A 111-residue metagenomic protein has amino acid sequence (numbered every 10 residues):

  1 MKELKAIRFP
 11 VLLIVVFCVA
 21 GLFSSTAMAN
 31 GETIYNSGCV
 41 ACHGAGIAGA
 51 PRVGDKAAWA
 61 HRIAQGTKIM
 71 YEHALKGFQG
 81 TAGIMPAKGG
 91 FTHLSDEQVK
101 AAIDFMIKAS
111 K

Functional and structural regions predicted by a protein language model:
K2-I14: Bacterial N-terminal signal peptides that target proteins for export
S24-T26: N-terminal signal peptide c-region/cleavage motif recognized by signal peptidases
A29, A64, H93-E97: Soluble non-cytosolic domains of exported or imported proteins
A29-G38, A48: Local sequence-structure signature of Cys/Sec-based thiol-disulfide redox active-site neighborhoods
I34, A58, I69, Q98-A101: Extracytoplasmic/secreted proteins, especially bacterial periplasmic and envelope-associated proteins
C39-A45, A102, M106: The canonical Cys-X-X-Cys-His
G44-E72: Gly/Gly-Pro-rich "capping" loops immediately C-terminal to redox-active cysteine motifs in periplasmic/lumenal
R52, H73-K100, M106-A109: Axial heme c-ligation environment in periplasmic c-type cytochrome domains
